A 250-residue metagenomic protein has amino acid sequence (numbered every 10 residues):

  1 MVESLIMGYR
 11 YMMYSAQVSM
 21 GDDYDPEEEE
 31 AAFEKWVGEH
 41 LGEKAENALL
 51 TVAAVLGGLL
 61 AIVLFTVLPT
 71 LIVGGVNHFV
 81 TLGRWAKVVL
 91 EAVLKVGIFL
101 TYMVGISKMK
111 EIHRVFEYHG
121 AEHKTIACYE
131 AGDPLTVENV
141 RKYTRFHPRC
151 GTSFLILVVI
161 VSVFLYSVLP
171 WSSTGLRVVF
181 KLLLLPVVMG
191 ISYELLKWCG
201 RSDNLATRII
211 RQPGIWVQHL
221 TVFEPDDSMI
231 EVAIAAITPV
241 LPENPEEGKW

Functional and structural regions predicted by a protein language model:
M1-A32: Divalent-cation
M1-V2, L184, V188, D226 (+1 more regions): Short, charged, low-complexity patches
G8, S15, F65, P69 (+8 more regions): Alpha-helical transmembrane segments of polytopic integral membrane proteins, especially the permease/helical cores
D25-M109: Hydrophobic alpha-helical segments characteristic of transmembrane helices in integral membrane transporters
K35-E43, V73-L90, L169-V179, W198-R208 (+1 more regions): Membrane interface segments of multi-pass transport proteins and intramembrane proteases
A54, G58, G83, K87 (+11 more regions): Alpha-helical transmembrane segments of multi-pass membrane proteins, especially transporters and channels
G57-L82, V158-L182, P186-M189, Y193: Juxtamembrane "helix exit" motif at the C-terminal ends of alpha-helical transmembrane segments in multi-pass membrane
V89-V96, T101-S153, W198-S202, A206-W250: Polar-ligand-bearing catalytic/cofactor-coordination segments of membrane-embedded or membrane-tethered inner-membrane
